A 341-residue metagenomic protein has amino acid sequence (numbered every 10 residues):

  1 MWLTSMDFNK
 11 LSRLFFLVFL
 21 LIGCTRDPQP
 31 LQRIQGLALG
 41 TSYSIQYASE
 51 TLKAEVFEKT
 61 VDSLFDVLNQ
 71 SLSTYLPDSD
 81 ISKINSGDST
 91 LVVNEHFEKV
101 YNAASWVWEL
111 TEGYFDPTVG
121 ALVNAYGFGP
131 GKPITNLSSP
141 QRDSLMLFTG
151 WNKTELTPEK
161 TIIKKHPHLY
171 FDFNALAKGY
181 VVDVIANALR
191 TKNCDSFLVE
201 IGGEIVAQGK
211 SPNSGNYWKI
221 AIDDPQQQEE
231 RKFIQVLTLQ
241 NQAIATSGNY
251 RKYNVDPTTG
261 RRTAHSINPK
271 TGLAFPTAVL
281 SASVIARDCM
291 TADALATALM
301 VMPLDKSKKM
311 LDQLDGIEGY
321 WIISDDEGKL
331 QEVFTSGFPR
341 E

Functional and structural regions predicted by a protein language model:
W2-L3, D7-S12, C24-E341: Mature catalytic core of soluble alpha/beta enzymes
R13-L17: Sec-dependent N-terminal signal peptides
